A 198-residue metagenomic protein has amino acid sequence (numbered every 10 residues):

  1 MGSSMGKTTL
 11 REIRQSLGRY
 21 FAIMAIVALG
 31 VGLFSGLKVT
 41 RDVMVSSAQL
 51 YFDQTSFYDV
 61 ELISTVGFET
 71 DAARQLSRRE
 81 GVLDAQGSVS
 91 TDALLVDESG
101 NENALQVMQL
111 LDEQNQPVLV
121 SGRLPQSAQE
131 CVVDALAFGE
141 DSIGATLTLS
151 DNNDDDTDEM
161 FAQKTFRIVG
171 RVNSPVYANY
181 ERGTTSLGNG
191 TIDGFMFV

Functional and structural regions predicted by a protein language model:
M1, G36, A162: Conserved acidic
M1-G32: N-terminal Sec/SRP start-transfer signal
G30-L37, R41: Alpha-helical transmembrane segments
A48-V198: Basic-flanked hydrophobic alpha-helices used for secretion and membrane insertion
